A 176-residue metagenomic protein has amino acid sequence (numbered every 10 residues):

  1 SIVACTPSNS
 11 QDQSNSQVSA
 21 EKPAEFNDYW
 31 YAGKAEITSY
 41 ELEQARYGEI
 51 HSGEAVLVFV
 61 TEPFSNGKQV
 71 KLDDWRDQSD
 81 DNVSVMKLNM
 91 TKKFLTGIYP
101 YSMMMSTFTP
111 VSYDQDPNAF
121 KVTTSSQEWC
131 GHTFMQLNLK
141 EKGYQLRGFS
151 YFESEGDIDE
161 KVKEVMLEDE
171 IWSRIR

Functional and structural regions predicted by a protein language model:
I2-A4: C-terminal motif of bacterial Sec signal peptides marking the signal peptidase cleavage site
T6-S8: Bacterial signal peptide processing site
S10-V18: N-terminal, intrinsically disordered, polar/charged segments of Gram-positive cell-envelope systems that serve as
V18-K34, T38-S39, E43-Q44, G53 (+2 more regions): Contiguous hydrophobic, core-forming segments of folded domains
I50-H51, T61-K71: Long, low-hydrophobicity ectodomains and other hydrophilic envelope-associated domains
D73-W75: Short, functional N-terminal and low-complexity linear motifs
Q78-D81: Mature extracytoplasmic domains of secretory-pathway proteins
